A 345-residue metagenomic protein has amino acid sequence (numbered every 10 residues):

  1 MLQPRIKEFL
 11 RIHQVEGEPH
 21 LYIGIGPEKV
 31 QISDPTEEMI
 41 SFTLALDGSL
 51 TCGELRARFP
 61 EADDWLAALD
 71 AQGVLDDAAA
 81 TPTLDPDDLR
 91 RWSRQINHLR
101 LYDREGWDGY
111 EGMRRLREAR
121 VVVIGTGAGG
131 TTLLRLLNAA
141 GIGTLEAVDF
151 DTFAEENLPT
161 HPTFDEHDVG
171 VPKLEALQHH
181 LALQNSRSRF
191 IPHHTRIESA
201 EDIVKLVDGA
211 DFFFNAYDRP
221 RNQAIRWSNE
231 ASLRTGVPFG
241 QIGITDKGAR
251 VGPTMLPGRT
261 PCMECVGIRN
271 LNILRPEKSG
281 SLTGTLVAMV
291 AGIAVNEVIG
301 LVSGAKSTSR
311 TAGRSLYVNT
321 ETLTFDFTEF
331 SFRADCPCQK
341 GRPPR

Functional and structural regions predicted by a protein language model:
M1-R345: Adenine nucleotide-associated cytosolic modules
